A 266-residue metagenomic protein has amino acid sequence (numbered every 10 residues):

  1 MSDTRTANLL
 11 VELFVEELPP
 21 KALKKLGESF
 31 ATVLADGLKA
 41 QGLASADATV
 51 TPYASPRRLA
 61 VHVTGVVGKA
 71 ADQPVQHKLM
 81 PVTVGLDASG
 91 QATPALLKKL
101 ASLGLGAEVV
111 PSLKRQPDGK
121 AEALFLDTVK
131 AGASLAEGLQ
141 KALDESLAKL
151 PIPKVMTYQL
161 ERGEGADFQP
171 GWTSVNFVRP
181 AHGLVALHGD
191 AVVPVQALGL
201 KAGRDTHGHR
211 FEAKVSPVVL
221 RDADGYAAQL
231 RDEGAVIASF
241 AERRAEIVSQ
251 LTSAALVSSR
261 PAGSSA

Functional and structural regions predicted by a protein language model:
S2-A266: Long, basic N-terminal domains or extensions that often function in RNA/ssDNA interaction or organelle/cellular
